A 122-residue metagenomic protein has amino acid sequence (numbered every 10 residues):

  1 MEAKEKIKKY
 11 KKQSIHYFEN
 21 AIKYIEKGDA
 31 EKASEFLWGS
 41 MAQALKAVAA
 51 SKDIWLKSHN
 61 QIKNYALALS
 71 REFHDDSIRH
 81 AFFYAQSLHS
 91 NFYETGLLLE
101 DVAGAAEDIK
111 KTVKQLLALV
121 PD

Functional and structural regions predicted by a protein language model:
M1-A30: Charged alpha-helical initiation segments
K6, D29-K32, E94-L97, D101: Non-transmembrane, amphipathic alpha-helical segments
K6, Y10, F36-L37, A81 (+1 more regions): Amphipathic alpha-helix face/heptad-repeat signature
Y10-Y17, Q43, Y84, D108 (+1 more regions): Amphipathic, well-ordered alpha-helical segments in soluble domains
A21, S40, A47-V48: Alpha-helical solenoid scaffolds that mediate protein-protein interactions, centered on TPR/SEL1-like repeats but also
A33-S34, S40: Solenoid-repeat scaffolds in large eukaryotic assemblies
A49-D122: Long, charged low-complexity segments
